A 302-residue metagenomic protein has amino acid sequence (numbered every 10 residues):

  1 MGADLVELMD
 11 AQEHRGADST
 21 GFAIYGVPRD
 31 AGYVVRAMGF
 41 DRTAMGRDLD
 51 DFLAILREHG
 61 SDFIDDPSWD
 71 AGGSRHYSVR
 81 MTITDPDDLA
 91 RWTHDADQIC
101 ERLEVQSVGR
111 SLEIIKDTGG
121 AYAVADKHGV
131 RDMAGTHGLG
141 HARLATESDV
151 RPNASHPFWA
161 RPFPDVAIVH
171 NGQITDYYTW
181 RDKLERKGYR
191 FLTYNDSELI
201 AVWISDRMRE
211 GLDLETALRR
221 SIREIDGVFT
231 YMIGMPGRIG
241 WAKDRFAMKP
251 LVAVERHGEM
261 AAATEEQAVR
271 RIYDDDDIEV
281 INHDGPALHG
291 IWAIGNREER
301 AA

Functional and structural regions predicted by a protein language model:
M1-A302: N-terminal segments that mediate ammonia production and transfer in glutamine-dependent amidotransferase systems
